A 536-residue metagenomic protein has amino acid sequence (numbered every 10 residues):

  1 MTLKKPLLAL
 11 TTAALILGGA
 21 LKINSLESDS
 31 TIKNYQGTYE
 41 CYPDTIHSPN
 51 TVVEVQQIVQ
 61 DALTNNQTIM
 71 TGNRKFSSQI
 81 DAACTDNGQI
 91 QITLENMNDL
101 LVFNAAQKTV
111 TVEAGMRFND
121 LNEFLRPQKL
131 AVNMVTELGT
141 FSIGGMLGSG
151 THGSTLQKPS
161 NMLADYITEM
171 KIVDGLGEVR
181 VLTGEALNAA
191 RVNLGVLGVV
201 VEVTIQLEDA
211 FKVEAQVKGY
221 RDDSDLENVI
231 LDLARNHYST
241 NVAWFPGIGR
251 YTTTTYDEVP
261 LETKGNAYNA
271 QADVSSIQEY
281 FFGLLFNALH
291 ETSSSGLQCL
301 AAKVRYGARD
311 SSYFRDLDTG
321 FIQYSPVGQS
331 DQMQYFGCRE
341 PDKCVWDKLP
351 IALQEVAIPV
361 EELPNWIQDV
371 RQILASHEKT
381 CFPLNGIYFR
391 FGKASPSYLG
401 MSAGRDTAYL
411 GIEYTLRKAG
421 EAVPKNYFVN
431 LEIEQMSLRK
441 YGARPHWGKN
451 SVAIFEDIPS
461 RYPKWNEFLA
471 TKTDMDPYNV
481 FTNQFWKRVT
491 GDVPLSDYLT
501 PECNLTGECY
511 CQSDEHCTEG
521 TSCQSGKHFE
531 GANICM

Functional and structural regions predicted by a protein language model:
T2-M536: Noncatalytic alpha-helical scaffold of FAD-dependent oxidoreductases
